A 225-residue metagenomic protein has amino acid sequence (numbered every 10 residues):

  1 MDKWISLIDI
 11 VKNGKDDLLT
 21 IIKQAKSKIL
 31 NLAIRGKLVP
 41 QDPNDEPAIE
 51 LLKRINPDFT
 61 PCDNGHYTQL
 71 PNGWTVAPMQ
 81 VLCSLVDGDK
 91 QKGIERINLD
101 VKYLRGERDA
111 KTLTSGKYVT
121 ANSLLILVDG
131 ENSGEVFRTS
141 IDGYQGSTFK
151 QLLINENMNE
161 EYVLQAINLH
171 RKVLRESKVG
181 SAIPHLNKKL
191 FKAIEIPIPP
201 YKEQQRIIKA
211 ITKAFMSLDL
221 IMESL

Functional and structural regions predicted by a protein language model:
M1-N13, L19-T20, K26-L32, K37-L38 (+3 more regions): Non-catalytic DNA-recognition/assembly elements of restriction-modification systems
D16, T68, T112-L113, G180: Short, solvent-exposed loop/turn positions at domain surfaces that link secondary-structure elements or cap domain
L38-D58, C62: Short histidine
Q80-T112, G116, T120, L124: DNA target-recognition patches
R105-E107, S115-N168, G180: A short beta-sheet element
G143-K150, G180-Y201: A short glycine-rich beta-alpha junction/loop motif
V163, R171, Q204-I207: Interdomain signal-transducing alpha-helices
